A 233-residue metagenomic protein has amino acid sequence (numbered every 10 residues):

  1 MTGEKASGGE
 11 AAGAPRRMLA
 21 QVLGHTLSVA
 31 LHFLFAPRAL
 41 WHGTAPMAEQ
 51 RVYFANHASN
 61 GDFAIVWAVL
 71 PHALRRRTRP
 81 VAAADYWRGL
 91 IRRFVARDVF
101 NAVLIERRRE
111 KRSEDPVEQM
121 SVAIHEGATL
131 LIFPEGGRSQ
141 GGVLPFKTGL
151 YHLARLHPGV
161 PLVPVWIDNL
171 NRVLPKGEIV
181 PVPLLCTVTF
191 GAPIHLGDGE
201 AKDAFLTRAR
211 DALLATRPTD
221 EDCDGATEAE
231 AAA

Functional and structural regions predicted by a protein language model:
M1-L19, A84: Compositionally biased, charge-rich terminal segments
L19-A20, G24-H57: Helix-to-loop junction immediately C-terminal to a conserved catalytic motif
M47-R108: Catalytic core of membrane glycerolipid acyltransferases/transacylases, capturing the structured, soluble-facing
Q50-V52, T129-F133, V163: Residue-level preference for the first positions of well-ordered beta-strands
F94, T129, Q140-D203: A cross-family acyltransferase "interaction/gating" segment
A102-V143: Internal catalytic-core helix/loop-beta-alpha segment that presents or stabilizes conserved functional determinants
V117-E118, V122, T189-L214, D220: A charged, well-structured terminal subsegment
T219-A233: Short, flexible loop/turn segments with low-complexity composition
